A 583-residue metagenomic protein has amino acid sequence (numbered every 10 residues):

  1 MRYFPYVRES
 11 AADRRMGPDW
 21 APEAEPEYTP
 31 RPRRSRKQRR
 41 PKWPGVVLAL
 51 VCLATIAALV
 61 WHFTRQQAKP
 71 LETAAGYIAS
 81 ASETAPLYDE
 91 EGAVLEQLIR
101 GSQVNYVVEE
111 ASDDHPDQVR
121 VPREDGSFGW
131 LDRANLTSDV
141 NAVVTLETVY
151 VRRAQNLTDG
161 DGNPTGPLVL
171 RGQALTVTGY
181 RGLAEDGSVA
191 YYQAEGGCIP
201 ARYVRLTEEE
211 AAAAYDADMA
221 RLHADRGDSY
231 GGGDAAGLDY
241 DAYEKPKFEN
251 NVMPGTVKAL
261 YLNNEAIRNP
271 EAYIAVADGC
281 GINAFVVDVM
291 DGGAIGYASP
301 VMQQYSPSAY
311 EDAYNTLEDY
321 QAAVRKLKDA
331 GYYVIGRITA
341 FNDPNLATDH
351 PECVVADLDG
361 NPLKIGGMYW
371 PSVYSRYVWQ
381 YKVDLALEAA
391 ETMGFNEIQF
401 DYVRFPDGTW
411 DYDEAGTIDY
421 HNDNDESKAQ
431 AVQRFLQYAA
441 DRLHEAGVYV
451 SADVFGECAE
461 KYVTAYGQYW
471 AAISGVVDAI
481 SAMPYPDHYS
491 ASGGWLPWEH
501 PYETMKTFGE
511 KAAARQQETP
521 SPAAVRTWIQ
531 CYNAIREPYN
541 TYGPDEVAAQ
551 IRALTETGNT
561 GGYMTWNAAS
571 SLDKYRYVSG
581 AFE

Functional and structural regions predicted by a protein language model:
M1-K37: N-terminal targeting leaders characterized by basic, low-complexity, disordered sequences that direct proteins
P70-T73, P122-V149, Y191-F248: Boundary regions of SH3-family modules and the immediately adjacent low-complexity/disordered segments in eukaryotic
Y88-R100, N156-A174: SH3/SH3-like (including bacterial SH3b) beta-barrel domains that bind proline-rich motifs or cell-wall ligands
Q97-D132, L170-Y203: SH3/SH3-like beta-barrel superfamily modules
F248-E265, A322-R325, G336-E388: Active-site-adjacent "subsite" loops/lids of carbohydrate-active enzymes
Y261, Y333-D343, Q399-Y402, S427-Y466 (+2 more regions): Aromatic-lined carbohydrate-recognition surfaces of secreted/lumenal glycan-active proteins
P270-I295, A390-E397, A479, L554-G562: Catalytic domains of carbohydrate-active enzymes, especially glycoside hydrolases
V477-A491, H500-K506, K511-E583: Substrate-binding cleft of secreted/luminal carbohydrate-active enzymes
